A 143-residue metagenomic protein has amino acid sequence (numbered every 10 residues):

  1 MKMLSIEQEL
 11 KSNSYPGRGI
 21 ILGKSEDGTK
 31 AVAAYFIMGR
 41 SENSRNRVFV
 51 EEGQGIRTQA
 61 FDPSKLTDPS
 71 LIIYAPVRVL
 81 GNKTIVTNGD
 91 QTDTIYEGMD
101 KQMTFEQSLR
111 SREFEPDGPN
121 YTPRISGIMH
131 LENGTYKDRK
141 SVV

Functional and structural regions predicted by a protein language model:
M1-V143: Conserved short alpha-helical segments that host acidic/polar catalytic motifs at enzyme active sites
